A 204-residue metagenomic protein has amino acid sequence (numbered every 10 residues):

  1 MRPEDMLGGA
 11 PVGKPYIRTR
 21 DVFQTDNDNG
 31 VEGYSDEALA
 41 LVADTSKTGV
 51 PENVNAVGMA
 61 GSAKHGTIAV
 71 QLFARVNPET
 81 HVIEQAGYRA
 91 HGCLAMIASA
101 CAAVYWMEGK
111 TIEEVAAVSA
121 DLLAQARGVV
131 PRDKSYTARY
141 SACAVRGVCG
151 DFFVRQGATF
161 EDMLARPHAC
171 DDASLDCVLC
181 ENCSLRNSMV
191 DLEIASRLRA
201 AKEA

Functional and structural regions predicted by a protein language model:
R2-T48, G58-M59, N77, E113 (+1 more regions): C-terminal binding/interaction regions
G33-S35, V42, G66-I68, G87-Y88: Broad hydrophobic/π-residue packing in well-ordered secondary structure
A38, N53-N55, A86-R89: Flexible, solvent-exposed loop/hinge segments and secondary-structure transition points
V54-N55, G61-A69: Active-site cofactor/cluster-binding pocket
S62-G66, R75-R139: Active-site- and interface-proximal helix/loop "cap" or "latch" segments in soluble metabolic and energy-transducing
L72: Gly/Pro-rich active-site capping loops and adjacent beta-alpha segments that organize cofactor/substrate pockets
